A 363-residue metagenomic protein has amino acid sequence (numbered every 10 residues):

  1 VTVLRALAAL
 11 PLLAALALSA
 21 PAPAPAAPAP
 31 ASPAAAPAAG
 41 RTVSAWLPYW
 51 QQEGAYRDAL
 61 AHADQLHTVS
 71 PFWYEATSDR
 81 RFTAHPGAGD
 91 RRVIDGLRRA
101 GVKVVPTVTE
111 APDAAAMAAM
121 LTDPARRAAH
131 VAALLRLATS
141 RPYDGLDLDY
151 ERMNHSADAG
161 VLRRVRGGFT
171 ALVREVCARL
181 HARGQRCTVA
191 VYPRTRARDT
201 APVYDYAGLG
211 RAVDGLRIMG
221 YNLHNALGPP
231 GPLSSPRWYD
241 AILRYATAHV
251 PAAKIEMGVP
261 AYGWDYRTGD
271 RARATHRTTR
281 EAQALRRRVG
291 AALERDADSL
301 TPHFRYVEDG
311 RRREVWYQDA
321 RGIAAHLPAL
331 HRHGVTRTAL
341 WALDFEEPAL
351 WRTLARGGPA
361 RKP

Functional and structural regions predicted by a protein language model:
V1-A31: Secretory targeting and sorting signals
A36-R136: Glycan-recognition patch characteristic of GH18 chitinases/ENGases and related GlcNAc/peptidoglycan-binding proteins
W46-W50, P71-E75, T107-A111, D149-M153 (+5 more regions): Active-site-proximal beta-strand/loop segments in catalytic clefts of secreted hydrolases
H62-S70, D123-R152, V203-H224: Structural recognition of alpha->loop->beta junctions
V69, L148, V176, L216 (+3 more regions): Conserved, mostly hydrophobic/aromatic
D79-A88, N154-V289: Substrate-binding surface in catalytic domains of secreted glycosidases
V259-H326, G358-P363: Glycan-binding loop/region signatures in secreted carbohydrate-active enzymes
H326-P363: Acidic/aromatic/glycine-rich contiguous surface patches that form carbohydrate-binding/processing clefts and analogous
